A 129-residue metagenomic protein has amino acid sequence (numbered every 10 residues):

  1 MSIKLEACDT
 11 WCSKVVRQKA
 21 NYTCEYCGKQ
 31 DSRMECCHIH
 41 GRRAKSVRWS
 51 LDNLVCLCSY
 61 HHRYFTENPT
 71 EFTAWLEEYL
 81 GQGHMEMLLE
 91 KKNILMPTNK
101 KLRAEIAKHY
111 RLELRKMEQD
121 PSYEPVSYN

Functional and structural regions predicted by a protein language model:
M1-S13, G28-Q30, G83, M87-N129: A boundary/linker detector
C8-E35, C58-H61: Short cysteine-rich loop/turn motifs with clustered Cys
E25-C56, F65, E71: Histidine-centered nuclease catalytic patch
Y60-F65, N93-L95: Short histidine/acidic/glycine/proline-rich micro-motifs that form metal- and phosphate-coordinating active-site loops
Y64-E71, G81-L88: Substrate-binding/catalytic groove segments of enzymes that remodel or degrade extracellular structural polymers
